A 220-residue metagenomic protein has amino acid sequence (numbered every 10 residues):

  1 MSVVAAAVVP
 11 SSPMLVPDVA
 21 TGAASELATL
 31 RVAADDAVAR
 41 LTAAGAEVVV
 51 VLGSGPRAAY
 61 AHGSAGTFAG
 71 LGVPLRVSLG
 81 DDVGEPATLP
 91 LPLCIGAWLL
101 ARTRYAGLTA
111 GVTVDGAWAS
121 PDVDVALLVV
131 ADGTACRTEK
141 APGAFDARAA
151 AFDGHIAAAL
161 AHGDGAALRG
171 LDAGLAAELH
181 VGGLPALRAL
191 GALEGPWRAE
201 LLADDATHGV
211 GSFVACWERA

Functional and structural regions predicted by a protein language model:
M1-T88: A short aromatic-anchored loop/beta-hairpin motif
A37, L160-D204: Polyanion-binding loop/helix "lid" in catalytic or ligand-binding cores
H62-A65, G96, T138-F145: Short Gly/Thr/Asp-enriched flexible loops that form oxyanion-binding sites at enzyme active sites
L79-A119: Cap/lid and interdomain-hinge subdomains that line or gate substrate/regulatory clefts in soluble alpha/beta enzymes
L100-R104, L184-G195, A215-E218: Conserved beta strand-loop-helix elements of the APE1-like EEP
T113-H155: Active-site beta-strand/loop microenvironment that shapes enzyme catalytic pockets
H208-A220: Short, basic/aromatic-enriched C-terminal tail that caps enzymatic domains
